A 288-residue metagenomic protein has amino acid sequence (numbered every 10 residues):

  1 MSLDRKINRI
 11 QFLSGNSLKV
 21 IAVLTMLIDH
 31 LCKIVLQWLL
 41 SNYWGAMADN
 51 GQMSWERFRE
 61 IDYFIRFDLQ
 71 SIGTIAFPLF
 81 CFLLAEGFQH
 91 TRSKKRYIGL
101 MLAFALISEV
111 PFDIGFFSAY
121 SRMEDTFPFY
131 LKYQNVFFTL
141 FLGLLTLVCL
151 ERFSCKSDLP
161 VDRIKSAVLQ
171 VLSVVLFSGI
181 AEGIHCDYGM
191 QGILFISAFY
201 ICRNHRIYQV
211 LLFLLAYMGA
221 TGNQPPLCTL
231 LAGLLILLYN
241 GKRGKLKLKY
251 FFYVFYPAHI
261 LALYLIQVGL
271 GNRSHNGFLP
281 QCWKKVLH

Functional and structural regions predicted by a protein language model:
M1-H288: Alpha-helical transmembrane segments and their immediate juxtamembrane cytosolic regions
